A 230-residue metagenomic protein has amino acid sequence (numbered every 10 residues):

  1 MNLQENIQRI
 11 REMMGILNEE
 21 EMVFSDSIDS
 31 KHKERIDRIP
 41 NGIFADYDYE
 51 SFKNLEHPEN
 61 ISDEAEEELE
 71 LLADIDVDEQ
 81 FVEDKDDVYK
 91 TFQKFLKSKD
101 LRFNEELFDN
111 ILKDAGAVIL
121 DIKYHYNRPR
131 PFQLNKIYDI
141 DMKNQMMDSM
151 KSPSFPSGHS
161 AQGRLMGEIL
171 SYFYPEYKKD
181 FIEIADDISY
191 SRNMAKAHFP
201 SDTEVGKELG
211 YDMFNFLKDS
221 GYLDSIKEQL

Functional and structural regions predicted by a protein language model:
M1-E21, E228: Charge-dense, intrinsically disordered terminal/linker segments
M13-L17, S98, S220: Surface-exposed polar/charged interaction patches
E21-A195, F216: Hydrophobic alpha-helical bundle signature of multipass membrane enzymes
H159-G163, K196-L230: Alpha-helical transmembrane segments that form the membrane-embedded catalytic/substrate-binding core of multi-pass
